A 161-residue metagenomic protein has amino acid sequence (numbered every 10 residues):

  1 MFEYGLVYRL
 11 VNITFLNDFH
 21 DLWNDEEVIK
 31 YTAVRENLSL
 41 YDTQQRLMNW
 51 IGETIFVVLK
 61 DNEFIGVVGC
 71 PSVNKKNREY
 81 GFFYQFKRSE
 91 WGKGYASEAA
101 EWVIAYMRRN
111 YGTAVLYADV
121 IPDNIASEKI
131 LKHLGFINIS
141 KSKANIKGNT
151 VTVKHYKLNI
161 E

Functional and structural regions predicted by a protein language model:
M1-D25, I55-E161: Acyl-donor (CoA/ACP) binding surface of acyl/acetyltransferases
E27-R46: Conserved GNAT-fold acetyl-CoA-binding loop/helix
L47-G52: Short loop/turn motifs at secondary-structure junctions and domain boundaries
